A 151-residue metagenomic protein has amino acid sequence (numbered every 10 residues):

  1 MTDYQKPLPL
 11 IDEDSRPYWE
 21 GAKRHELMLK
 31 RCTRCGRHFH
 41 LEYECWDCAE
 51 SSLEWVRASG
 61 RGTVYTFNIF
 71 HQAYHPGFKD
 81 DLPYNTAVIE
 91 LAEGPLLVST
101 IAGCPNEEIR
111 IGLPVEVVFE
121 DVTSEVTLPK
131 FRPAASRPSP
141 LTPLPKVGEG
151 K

Functional and structural regions predicted by a protein language model:
M1-L27, P133-A134: A broadly conserved sequence feature marking short terminus-proximal activation segments in nucleic acid-centric
K23-R61: Cys/His-rich short segments
R31, R61-T63, V88, T100 (+1 more regions): Residues located in well-ordered beta-strands
E54-W55, A87, P105: Short, conserved secondary-structure segments in the cores of folded domains
F67-A73, E120-S124: Short, conserved beta-turn/loop elements at beta-strand boundaries and strand-helix junctions
D81-L97: Short, basic/aromatic beta-hairpin or loop at an interaction surface
G94, S99-S136: Well-ordered alpha/beta subsegment
A135-K151: Intrinsic disorder/low-complexity segments
